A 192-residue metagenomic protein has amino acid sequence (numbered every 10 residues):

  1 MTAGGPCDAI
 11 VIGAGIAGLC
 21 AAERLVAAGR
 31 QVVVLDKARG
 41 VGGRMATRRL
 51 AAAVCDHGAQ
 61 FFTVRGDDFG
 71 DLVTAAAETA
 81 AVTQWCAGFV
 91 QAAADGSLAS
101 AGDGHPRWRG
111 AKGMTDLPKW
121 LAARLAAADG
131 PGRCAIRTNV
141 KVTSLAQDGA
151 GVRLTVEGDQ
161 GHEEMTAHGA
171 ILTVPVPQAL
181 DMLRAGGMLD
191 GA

Functional and structural regions predicted by a protein language model:
T2-A17: Beta1/beta-strand and adjacent pyrophosphate-binding region of the FAD-binding site in flavoprotein oxidoreductases
G5-C7, Q160-G169: Core beta-strand elements of the Rossmann-like FAD/NAD(P) dinucleotide-binding domain in flavoenzyme oxidoreductases
I10, E23-A51: Glycine-rich FAD pyrophosphate-binding loop
G18, D36, F62, L121 (+1 more regions): Generic structural signal for small/hydrophobic residues in well-ordered secondary structure, especially within
R24, T47-V90: N-terminal FAD cofactor-binding segment of flavoenzymes
Q31, A81-R107, A128-R133: N-terminal FAD-binding dinucleotide-binding subdomain shared by FAD-dependent oxidases/monooxygenases
G42, L50, E164, H168-A192: Central helical "cap/lid" subdomain
S100-S144, D148-G151, V156-G158, M165: Helical element adjacent to the flavin cofactor pocket in flavoenzyme catalytic cores
